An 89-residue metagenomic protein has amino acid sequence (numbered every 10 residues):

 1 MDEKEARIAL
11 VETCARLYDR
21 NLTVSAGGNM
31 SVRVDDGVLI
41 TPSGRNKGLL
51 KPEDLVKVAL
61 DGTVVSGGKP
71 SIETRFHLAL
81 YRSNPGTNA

Functional and structural regions predicted by a protein language model:
K4-G86: An anion-binding catalytic pocket shared by soluble metabolic enzymes
A89: Short, structured beta-strand-loop surface elements
